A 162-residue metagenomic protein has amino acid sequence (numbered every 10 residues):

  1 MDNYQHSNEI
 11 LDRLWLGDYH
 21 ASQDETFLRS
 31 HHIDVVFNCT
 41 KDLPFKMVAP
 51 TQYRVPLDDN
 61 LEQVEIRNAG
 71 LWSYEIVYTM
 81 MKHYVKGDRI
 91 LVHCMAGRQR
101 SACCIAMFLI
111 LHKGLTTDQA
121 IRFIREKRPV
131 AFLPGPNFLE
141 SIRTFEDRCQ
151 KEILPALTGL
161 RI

Functional and structural regions predicted by a protein language model:
D2-V92, A96, I110-F145, C149-Q150: Cysteine-based protein phosphatase catalytic domain of the PTP/DSP
S101-C103, Q150-I153: A eukaryotic "domain-to-IDR transition" signal
A102-H112: Short, small-residue alpha-helix embedded
T158-I162: Intrinsically disordered, low-complexity regulatory segments in eukaryotic proteins
